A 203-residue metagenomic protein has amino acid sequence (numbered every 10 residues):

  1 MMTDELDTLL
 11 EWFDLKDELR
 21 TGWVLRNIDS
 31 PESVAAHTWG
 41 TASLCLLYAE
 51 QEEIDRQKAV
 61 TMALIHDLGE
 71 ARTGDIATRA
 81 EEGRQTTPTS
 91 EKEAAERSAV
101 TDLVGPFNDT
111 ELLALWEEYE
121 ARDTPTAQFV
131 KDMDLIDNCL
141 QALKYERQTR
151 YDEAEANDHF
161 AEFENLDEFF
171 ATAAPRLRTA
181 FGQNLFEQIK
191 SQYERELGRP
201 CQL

Functional and structural regions predicted by a protein language model:
M1-L203: Alpha-helical, largely C-terminal catalytic domains that coordinate divalent metal ions via clustered Asp/Glu/His
